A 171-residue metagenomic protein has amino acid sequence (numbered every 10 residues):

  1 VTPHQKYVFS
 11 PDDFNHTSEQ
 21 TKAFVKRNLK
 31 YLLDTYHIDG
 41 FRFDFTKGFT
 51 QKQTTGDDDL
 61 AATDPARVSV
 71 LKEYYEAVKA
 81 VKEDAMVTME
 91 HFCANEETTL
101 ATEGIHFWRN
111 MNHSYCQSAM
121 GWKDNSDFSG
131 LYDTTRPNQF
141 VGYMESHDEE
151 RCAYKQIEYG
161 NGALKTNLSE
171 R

Functional and structural regions predicted by a protein language model:
V1-Q20, N28-Y31, K47-T63: Aromatic- and acidic-residue-enriched carbohydrate-binding clefts of CAZyme catalytic domains
Q5, F45-E149, K165-S169: Active-site-proximal helices and loops of the catalytic beta/alpha 8
T17, Y143-S146, K155: Surface-exposed loop/turn and secondary-structure junction residues enriched for glycine/proline
T21, V25-L32, V70, Y74 (+2 more regions): Alpha-helical packing segments of well-folded alpha/beta enzyme cores
L29, T99-L100, A153-Q156: Short conserved micro-motifs at the rims of enzyme active sites and ligand-binding pockets
H37-I38: A structural motif
K155-S169: A solvent-exposed, charged loop/short amphipathic helix patch at secondary-structure junctions
